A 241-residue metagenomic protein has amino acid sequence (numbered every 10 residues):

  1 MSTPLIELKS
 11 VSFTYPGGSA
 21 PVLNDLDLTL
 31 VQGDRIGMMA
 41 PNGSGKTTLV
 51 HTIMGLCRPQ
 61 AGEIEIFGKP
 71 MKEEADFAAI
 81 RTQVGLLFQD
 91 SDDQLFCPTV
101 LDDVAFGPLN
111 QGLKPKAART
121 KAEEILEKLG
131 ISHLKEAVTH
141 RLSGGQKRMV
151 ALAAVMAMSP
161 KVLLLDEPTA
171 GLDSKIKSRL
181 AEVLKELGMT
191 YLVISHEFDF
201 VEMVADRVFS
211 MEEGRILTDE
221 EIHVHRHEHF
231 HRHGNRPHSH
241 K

Functional and structural regions predicted by a protein language model:
M39-P41: The feature captures the beta-strand-to-loop junction immediately N-terminal to the Walker
M54: Helix-to-loop junction immediately C-terminal to a conserved catalytic motif
G62-K72, I80: Conserved ABC transporter NBD signature motif
K116-L134: Conserved ABC ATPase "signature" region
V138-L142, Q146: Conserved ABC ATPase signature
L163-D166: Catalytic Walker B motif of ABC-type/P-loop ATPase nucleotide-binding domains
S195-H196: H-loop/switch region of ABC-family ATPase nucleotide-binding domains
